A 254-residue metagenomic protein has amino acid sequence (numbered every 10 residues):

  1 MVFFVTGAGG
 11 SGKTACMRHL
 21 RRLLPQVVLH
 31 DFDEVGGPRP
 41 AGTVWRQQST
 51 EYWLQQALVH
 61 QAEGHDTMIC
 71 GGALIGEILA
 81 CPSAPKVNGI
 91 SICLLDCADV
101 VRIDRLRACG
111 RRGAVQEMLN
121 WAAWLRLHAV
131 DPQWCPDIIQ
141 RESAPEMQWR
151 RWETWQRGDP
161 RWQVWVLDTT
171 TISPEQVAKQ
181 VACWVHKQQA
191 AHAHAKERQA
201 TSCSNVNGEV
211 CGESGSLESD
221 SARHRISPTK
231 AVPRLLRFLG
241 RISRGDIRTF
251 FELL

Functional and structural regions predicted by a protein language model:
V5: Hydrophobic anchor at the beta1->P-loop junction of P-loop NTPases
A8: P-loop (Walker A) phosphate-binding loop of NTP-binding proteins
S11: ATP-binding Walker
T14: Walker A/P-loop
M17-L58: Conserved substrate/cofactor phosphate-moiety recognition/catalytic segment in nucleotide-dependent phosphotransferases
E63-I69: Loop/turn-to-beta-strand initiation segments
V87-C109: Conserved phosphate-donor/acceptor-positioning beta-strand/loop module used by diverse small-molecule
R112-Q176, Q180, A195-K196, C203: Small-molecule kinase domains that catalyze NTP-dependent phosphoryl transfer to phosphate-bearing small molecules
